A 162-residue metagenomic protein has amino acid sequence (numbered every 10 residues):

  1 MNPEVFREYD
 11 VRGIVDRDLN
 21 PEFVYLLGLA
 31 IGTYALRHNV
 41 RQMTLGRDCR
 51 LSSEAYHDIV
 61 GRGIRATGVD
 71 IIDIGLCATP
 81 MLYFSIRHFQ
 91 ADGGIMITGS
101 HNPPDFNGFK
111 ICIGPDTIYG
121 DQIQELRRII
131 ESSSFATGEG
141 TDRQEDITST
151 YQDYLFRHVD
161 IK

Functional and structural regions predicted by a protein language model:
M1-R62, A66-T67, Q144-K162: An N-terminal, well-structured beta->alpha segment
F6-R7, R12-D16, N20, C77 (+2 more regions): Generic, ordered loop/turn and secondary-structure boundary motif
L27-A30, R65-G68, G94, D116-G120 (+1 more regions): Short, surface-exposed linear patches
T33-Y34, I71-I74, S100, D121-R127 (+1 more regions): Short, surface-exposed, polar/charged, turn-prone segments marking secondary-structure boundaries
Y34, H38, G63, T67 (+4 more regions): Change "in soluble alpha/beta enzymes" to "in soluble alpha/beta proteins
H38-G114: Ferredoxin-reductase
N107-K162: Gly/Ser/Thr-enriched, mixed-charge loops and adjacent short helices that form phosphate/oxyanion-binding elements
